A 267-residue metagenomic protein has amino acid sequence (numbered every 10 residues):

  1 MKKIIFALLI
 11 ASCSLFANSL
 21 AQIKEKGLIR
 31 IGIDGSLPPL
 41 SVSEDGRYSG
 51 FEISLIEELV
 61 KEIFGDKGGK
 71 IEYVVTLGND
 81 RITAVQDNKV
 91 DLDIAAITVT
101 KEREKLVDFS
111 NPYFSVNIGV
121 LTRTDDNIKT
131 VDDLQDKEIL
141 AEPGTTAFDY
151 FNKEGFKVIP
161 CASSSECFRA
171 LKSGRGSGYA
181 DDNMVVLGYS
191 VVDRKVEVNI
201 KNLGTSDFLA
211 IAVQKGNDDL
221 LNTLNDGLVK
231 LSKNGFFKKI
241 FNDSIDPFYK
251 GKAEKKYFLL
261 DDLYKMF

Functional and structural regions predicted by a protein language model:
S19-I94, K105: Extracytoplasmic small-molecule ligand-binding "clamshell" domains of the periplasmic binding protein/Venus flytrap
L20-K24, T122-I139: Flexible hinge/capping segments at coil-to-helix
L28-G35, S49, V131-G144, F148: Short loop->beta-strand "edge-of-pocket" segments that line small-molecule binding or catalytic clefts across diverse
D34-G35, F114-T122, L187-V229, F248-F267: Periplasmic-binding protein-like
I53-I63, D132, T145, A210-G251: Extended ligand-binding regions for polar small-molecule ligands
I56, I63-V75, Q135, N152-E166 (+1 more regions): A local structural motif
K70-T83, P143-G144, I159-S173, T205-D207: Short helix-initiation/N-cap motifs at beta->coil->alpha
D80, A96-L106, Y150, F168-K172 (+1 more regions): A ligand-binding cleft/hinge motif common to bilobed small-molecule-binding domains
